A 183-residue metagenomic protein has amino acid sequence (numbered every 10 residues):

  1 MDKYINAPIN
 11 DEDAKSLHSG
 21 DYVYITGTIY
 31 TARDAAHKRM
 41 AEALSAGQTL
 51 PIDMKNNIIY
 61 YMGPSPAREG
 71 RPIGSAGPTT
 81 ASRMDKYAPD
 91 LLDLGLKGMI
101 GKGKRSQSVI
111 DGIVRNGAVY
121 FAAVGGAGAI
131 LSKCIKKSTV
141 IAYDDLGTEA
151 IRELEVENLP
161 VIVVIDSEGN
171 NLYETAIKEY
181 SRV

Functional and structural regions predicted by a protein language model:
M1-I9: Short, structured beta-strand/loop micro-motifs enriched in basic residues and often containing a Trp
T31-A32, A36-L159: Feature captures the catalytic cores and cofactor-binding loops of soluble hydro-lyases/lyases that act on carboxylate
A88, V164-V183: Active-site/ligand-binding-proximal alpha/beta "capping" segment
